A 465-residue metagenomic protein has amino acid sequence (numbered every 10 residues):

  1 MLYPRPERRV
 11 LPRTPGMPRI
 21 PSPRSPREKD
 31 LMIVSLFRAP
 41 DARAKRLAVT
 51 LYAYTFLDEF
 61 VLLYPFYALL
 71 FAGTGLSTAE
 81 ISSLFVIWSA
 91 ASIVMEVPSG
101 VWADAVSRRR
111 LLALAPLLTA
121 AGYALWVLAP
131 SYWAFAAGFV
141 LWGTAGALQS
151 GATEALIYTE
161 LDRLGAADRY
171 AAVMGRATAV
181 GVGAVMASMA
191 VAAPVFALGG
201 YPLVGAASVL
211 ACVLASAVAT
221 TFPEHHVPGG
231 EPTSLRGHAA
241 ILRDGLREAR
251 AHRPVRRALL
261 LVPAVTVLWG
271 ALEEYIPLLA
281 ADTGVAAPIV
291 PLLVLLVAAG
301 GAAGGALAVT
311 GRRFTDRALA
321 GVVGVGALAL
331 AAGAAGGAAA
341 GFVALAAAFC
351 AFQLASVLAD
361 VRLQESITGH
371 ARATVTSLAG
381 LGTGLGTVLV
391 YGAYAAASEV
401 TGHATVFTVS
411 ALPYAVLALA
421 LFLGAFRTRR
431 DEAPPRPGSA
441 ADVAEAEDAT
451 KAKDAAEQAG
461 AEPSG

Functional and structural regions predicted by a protein language model:
L31-P40, L84, V94-V101, R109 (+2 more regions): C-terminal transmembrane bundle of multi-pass solute transporters/carriers
M32-K45, F222-L260: Juxtamembrane intracellular "pre-TM" segments in multi-pass secondary transporters
T50-P65, F85-V101, S107-R110, A115-T119 (+7 more regions): Substrate-agnostic recognition of the 12-TM MFS/MFS-like secondary transporter fold
L70, Y201-G205, R247-A302: A single, central transmembrane helix in multi-pass transporters
S107, L128-W133, A335-G337: Helix-breaking motifs and short loop linkers at transmembrane-helix boundaries and internal kinks in secondary membrane
G122-W126, W142, V218-A219, A332-G333 (+2 more regions): MFS-fold secondary transporters
L203-T221, F407-G424: Symmetry-related core transmembrane helices of the 12-TM Major Facilitator Superfamily/SLC fold
V213-S234, L423-P434: Helix-loop junctions on the cytosolic side of multi-pass membrane transporters, especially the intracellular loop
